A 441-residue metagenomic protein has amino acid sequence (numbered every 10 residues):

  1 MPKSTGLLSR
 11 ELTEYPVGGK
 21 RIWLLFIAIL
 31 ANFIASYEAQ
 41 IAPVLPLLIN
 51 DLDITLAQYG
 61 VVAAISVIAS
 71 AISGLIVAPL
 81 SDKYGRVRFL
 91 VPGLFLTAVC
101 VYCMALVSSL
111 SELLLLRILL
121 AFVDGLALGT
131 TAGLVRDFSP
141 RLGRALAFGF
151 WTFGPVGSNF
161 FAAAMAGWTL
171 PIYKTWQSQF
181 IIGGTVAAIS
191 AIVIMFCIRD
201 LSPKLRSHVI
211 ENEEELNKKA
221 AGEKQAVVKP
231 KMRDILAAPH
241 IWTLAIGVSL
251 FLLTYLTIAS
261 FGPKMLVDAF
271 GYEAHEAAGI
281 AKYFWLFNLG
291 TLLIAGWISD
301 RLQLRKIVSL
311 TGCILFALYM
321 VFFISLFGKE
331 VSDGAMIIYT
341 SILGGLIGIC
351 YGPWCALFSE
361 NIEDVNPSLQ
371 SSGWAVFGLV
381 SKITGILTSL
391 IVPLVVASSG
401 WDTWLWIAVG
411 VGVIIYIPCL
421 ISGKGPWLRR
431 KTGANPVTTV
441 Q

Functional and structural regions predicted by a protein language model:
A39, V67-L75, N159-F160, W285-L289 (+2 more regions): Residue-level signature of mid-helix packing/kink "hotspots" within the transmembrane helices of 12-pass Major
I41-A42, A238-L292, Y351, C355: Extracytoplasmic gate region of multi-pass secondary transporters
I72-L110: Conserved MFS/SLC helix-loop-helix module at the cytosolic interface between two early adjacent transmembrane helices
K83-G93, D300-I314: Cytoplasmic membrane-interface "Motif A"-like loop-to-helix N-cap segments of 12-TM Major Facilitator Superfamily
L116-P155: Cytoplasmic helix-loop-helix junction between adjacent transmembrane helices in 12-TM secondary transporters
F150-P203: Helix-loop-helix hairpin linking two adjacent transmembrane segments in secondary transporters
R305-W354: C-terminal transmembrane helical hairpin of 12-TM major facilitator-type secondary transporters
D364-S398: A late C-terminal transmembrane helix in Major Facilitator Superfamily
